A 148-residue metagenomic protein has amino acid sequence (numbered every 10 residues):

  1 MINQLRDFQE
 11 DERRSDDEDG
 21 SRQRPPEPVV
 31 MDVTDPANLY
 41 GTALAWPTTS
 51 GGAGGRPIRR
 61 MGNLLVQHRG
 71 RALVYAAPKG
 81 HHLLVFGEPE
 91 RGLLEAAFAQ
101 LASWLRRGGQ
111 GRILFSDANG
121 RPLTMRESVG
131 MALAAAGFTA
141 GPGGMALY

Functional and structural regions predicted by a protein language model:
M1-Y148: Long, charged, low-complexity, helical-prone intrinsically disordered regions
